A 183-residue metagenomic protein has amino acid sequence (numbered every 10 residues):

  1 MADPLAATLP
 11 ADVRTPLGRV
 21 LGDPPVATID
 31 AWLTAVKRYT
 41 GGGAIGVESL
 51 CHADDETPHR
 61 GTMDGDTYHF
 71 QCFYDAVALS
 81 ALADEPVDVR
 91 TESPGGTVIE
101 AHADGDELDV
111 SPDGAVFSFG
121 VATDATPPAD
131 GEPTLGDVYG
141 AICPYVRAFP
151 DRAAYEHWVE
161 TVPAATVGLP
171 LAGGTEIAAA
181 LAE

Functional and structural regions predicted by a protein language model:
M1-E183: Acidic, polar-rich N-terminal leader regions of halophilic archaeal proteins
